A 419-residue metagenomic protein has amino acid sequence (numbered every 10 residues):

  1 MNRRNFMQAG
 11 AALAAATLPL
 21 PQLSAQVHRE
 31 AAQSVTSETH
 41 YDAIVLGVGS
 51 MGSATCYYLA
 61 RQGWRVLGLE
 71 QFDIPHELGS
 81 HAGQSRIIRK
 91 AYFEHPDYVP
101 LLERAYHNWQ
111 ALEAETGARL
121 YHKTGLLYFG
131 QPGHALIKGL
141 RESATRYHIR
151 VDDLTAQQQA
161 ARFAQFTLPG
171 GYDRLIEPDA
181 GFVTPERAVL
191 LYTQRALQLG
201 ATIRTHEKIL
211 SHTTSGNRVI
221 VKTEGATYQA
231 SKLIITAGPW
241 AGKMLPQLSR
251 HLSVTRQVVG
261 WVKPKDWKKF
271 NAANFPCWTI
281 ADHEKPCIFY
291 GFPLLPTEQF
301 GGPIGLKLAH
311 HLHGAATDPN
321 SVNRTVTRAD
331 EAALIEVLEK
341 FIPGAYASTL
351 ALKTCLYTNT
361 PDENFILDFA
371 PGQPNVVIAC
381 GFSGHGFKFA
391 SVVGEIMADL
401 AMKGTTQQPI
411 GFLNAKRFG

Functional and structural regions predicted by a protein language model:
N5-Q26: N-terminal export signals
A43-L67: N-terminal Rossmann-like FAD-binding beta1-loop-alpha1 element of flavoenzymes
L46, Y228-G238: Short hydrophobic core segments
Y57-R61, R119-H122, T227, P239-G372: Active-site substrate-recognition segment that forms the wall of the catalytic cavity or substrate channel
R61-S80: Glycine-rich FAD pyrophosphate-binding loop
S85-R162, G171-Y172, F289: Dinucleotide-binding Rossmann-like beta1-alpha1 core, especially the glycine-rich loop that anchors the ADP
Q131-L199, R204-T205, S211-G216: Flavin (FAD/FMN) cofactor-binding and adjacent substrate-gating region of FAD-dependent oxidoreductase domains
K340-G419: C-terminal catalytic lobe of FAD-dependent flavoproteins
